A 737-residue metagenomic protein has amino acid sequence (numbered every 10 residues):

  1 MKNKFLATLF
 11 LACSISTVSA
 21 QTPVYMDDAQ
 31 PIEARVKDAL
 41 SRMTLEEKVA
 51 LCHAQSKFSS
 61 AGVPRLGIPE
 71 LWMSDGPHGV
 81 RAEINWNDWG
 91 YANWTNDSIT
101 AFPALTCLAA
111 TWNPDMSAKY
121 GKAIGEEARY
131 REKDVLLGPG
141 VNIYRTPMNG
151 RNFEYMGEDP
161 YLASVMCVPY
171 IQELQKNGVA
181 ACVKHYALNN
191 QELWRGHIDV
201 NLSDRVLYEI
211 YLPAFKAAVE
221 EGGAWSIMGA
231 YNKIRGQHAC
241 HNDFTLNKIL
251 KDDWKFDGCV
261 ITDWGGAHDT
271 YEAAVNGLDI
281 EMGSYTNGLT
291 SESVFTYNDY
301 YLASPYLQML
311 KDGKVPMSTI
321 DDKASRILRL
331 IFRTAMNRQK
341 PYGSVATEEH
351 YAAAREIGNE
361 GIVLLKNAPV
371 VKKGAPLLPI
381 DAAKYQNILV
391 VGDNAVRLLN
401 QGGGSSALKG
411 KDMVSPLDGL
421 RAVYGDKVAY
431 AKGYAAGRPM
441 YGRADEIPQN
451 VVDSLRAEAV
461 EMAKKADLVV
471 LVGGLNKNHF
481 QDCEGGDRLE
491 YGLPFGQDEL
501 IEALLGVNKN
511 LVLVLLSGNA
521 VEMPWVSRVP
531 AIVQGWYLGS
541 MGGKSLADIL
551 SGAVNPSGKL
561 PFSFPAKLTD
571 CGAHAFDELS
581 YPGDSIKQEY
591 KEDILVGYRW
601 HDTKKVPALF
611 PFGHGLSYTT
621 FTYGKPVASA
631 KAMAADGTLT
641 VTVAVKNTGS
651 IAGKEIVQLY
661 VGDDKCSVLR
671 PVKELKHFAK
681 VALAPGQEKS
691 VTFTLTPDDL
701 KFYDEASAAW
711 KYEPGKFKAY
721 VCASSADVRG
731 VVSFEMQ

Functional and structural regions predicted by a protein language model:
M1-P23: Bacterial Sec-dependent N-terminal signal peptides
T17-F702, A709-A726: Glycoside hydrolase catalytic-domain context in secreted enzymes
D727-Q737: Short beta-strand elements
